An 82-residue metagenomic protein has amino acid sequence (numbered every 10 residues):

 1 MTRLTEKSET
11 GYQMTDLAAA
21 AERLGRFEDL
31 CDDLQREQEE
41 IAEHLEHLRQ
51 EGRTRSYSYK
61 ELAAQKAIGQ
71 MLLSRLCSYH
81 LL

Functional and structural regions predicted by a protein language model:
T2-L82: Extended, charge-rich alpha-helical interface modules
